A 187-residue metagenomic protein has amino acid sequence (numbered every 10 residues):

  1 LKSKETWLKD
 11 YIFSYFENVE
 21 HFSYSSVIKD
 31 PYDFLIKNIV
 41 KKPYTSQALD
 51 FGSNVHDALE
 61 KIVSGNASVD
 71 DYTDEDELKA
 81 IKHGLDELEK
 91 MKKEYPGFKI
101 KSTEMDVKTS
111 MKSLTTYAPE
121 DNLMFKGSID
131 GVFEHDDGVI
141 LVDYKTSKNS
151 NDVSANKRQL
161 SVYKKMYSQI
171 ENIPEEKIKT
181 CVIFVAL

Functional and structural regions predicted by a protein language model:
L1-S53, K61: C-terminal, charged and often intrinsically disordered regions of DNA end-processing helicases and nucleases
K2-S3, K9-I12, D76-K82, N156-R158: Short linear motifs at secondary-structure transitions and domain/linker junctions
E20-S23, S68, V153: A diffuse structural propensity rather than consistent per-protein peaks
T45-S46, K148-A155: Short, contiguous acidic/charged loop-to-helix segments that flank catalytic cores in large enzymes
Q47, F51, V55, A80 (+1 more regions): Hydrophobic (often cysteine-bearing) scaffold residues that line and stabilize catalytic clefts of nucleotide/cofactor
A58-D143, S147-N151, Q169-L187: Catalytic cores of nuclease domains that cleave nucleic-acid phosphodiester backbones
K157-Q169: An active-site-proximal "capping" alpha-helix that borders the catalytic cofactor pocket
